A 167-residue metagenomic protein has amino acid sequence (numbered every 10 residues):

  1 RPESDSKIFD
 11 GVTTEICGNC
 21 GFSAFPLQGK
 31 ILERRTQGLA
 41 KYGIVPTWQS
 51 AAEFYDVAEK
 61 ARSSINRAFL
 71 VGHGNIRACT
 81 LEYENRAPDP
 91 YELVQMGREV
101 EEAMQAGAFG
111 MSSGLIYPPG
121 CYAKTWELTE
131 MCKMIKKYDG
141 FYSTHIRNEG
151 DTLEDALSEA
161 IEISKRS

Functional and structural regions predicted by a protein language model:
P2-F109: Divalent-metal coordination cores built from histidine and acidic residues
F22-P26, N75-A78, P118-Y122, E149-L153: Flexible loop/turn segments at secondary-structure boundaries
E53, A87-S113, P119-S167: Histidine/acidic residue-rich metal-binding segments in metalloenzymes
